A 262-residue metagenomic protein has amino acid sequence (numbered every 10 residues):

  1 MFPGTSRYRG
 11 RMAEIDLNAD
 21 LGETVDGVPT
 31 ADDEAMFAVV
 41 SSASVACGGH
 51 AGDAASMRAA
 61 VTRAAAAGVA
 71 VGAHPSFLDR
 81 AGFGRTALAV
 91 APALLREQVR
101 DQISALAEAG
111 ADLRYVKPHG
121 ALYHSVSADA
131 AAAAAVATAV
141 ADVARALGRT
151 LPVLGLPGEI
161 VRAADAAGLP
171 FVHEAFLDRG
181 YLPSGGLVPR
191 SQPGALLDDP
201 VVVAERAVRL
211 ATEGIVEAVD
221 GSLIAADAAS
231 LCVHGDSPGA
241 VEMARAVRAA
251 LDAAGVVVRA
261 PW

Functional and structural regions predicted by a protein language model:
I15-A19, A43-V45, V71-P75, R114-P118 (+3 more regions): Hydrophobic faces of well-ordered beta-strands that scaffold small-molecule active sites in alpha/beta enzyme cores
D26-R58: A short alpha/beta connector and helix-capping loop motif
A31, D129-A137: Charged helix-capping and loop-helix junction motifs
E34-A38, A59-G72, G110-A111: Acidic (Asp/Glu)-rich catalytic clusters
A43-H50, G82-E97, S127-A130, L147 (+1 more regions): Glycine-rich tight-turn/loop motif centered on a GG-T
D79-P118, S125: Glycine/small-residue-rich loop that forms an oxyanion/phosphate-binding "nest" at active or ligand-binding sites
P157-I215: Active-site rim beta-loop-alpha module in soluble metabolic enzymes
A244-W262: C-terminal domain-boundary segment and adjacent tail
